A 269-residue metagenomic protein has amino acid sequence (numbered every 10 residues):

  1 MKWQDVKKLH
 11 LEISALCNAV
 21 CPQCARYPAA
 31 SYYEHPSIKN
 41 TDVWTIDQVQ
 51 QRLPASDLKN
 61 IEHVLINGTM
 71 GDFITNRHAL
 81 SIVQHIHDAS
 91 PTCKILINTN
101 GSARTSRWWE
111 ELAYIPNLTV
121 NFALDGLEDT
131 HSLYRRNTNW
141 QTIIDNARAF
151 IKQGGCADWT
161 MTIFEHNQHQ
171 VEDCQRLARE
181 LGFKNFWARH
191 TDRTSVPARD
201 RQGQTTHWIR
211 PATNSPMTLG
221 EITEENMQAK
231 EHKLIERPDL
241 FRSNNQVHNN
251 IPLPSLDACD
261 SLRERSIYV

Functional and structural regions predicted by a protein language model:
M1-V6, A19: Recognition helices and adjacent regulatory flanks at domain boundaries
Q4, E12, Y27-P28, Y32-D47 (+4 more regions): Radical SAM enzyme [4Fe-4S]-AdoMet core and its adjacent flexible, acidic and glycine-rich loops/tails across
L9, L65, D158: Conserved Rossmann-like nucleotide-binding pocket used by diverse enzymes that bind dinucleotide cofactors
H10-I13, C17: Short metal-coordination and nucleic-acid-contact micro-motifs, chiefly zinc-binding Cys/His arrays
L16, S102, F164-E165: Short, surface-exposed acidic/glycine-rich loop or hinge patches that mediate macromolecular interfaces
C17, C21-C24, C259: Short cysteine clusters
A19, R26-A30, I46-G126: Conserved SAM/AdoMet-binding glycine-rich loop
P22, L80, E172-Q175: Short, hydrophobic alpha-helix immediately C-terminal to the catalytic nucleophile
